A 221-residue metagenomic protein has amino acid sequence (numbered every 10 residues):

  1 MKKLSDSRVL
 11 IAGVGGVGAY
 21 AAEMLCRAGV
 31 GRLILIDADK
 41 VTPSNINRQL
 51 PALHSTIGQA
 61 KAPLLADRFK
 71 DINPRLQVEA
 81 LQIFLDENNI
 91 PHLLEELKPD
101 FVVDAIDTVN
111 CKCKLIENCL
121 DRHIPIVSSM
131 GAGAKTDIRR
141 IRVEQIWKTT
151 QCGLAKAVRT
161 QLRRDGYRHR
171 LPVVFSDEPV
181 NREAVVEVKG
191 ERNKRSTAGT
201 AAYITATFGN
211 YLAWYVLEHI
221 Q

Functional and structural regions predicted by a protein language model:
M1-Q221: Adenine nucleotide-associated cytosolic modules
